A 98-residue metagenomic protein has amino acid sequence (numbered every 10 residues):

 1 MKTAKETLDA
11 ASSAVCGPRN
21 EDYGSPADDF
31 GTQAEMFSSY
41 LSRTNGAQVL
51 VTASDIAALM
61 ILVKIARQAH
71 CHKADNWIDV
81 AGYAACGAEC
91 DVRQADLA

Functional and structural regions predicted by a protein language model:
M1-A98: Intrinsically disordered, low-complexity regulatory regions that flank transcription factor DNA-binding cores
